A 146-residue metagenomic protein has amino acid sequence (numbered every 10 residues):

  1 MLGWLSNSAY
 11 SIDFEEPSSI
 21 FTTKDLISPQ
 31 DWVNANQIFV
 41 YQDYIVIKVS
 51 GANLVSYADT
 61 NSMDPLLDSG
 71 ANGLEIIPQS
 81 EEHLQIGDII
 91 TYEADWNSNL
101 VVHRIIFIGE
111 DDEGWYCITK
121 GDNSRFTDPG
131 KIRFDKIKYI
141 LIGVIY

Functional and structural regions predicted by a protein language model:
M1-Y146: Extended hydrophobic leader/signal-anchor segments used for secretion and membrane insertion
